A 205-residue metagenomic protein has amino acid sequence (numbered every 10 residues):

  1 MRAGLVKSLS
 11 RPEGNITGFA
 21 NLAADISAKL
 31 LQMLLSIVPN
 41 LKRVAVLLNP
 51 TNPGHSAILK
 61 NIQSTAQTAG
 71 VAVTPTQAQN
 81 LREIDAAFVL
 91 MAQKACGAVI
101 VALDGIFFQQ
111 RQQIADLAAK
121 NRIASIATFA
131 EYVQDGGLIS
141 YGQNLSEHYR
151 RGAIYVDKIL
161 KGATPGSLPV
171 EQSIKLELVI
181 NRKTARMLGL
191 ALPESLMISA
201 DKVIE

Functional and structural regions predicted by a protein language model:
M1-E205: Short hydrophobic alpha-helices and adjacent helix-cap/hinge residues
